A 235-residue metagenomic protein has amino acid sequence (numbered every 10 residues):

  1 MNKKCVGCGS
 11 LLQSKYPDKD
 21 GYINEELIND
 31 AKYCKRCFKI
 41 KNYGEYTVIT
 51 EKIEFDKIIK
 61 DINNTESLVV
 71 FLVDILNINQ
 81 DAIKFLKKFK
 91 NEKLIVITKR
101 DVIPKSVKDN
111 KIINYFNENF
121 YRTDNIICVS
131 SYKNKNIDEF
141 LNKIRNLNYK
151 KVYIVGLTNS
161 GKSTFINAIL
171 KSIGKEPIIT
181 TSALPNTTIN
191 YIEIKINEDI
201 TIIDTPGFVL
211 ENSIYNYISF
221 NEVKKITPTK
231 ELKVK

Functional and structural regions predicted by a protein language model:
M1-V69, L76, F85, N91-L94 (+2 more regions): Helix-rich effector regions associated with P-loop NTPase G domains
E66-S67, K90-K93, Y121-D124, Y149: Short glycine-/polar-rich loops that comprise or flank the Walker A/P-loop and associated switch/sensor motifs
V70, L94-I95, I127, Y153: A structural signal for isolated positions on well-ordered beta-strands in alpha/beta enzyme cores
V73, I97, G156: Short beta-strand/turn micro-motifs composed of small residues that flank or help shape donor/cofactor-binding pockets
N77-N79, G161, S172, V209: Glycine-rich nucleotide phosphate-binding loop and flanking beta-alpha elements of Rossmann-like dinucleotide-binding
I78-D81, I137, K162, N190: Short, well-ordered alpha-helical microsegments
Q80, P104-K105, N136, L210-S213: Conserved protein kinase catalytic core
V102-S160, I166-K171, K175-S182: Canonical P-loop GTPase G-domain recognition
